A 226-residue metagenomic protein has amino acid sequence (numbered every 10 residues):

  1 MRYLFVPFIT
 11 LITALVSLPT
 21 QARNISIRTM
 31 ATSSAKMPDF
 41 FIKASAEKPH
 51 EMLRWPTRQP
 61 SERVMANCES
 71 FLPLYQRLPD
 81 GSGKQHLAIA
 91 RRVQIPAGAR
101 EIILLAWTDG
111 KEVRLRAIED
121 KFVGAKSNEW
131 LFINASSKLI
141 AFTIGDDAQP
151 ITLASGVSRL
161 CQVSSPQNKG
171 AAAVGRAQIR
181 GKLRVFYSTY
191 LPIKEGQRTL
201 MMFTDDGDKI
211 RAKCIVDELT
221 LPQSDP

Functional and structural regions predicted by a protein language model:
M1-L4: Positively charged n-region of N-terminal signal peptides that target proteins for export
V6-L15: Bacterial N-terminal signal peptides
L15-A22: Bacterial Sec-dependent signal peptides at the C-terminal "C-region" and cleavage site
A22-P226: Intrinsically disordered, low-complexity polar regions and short flexible loop motifs
